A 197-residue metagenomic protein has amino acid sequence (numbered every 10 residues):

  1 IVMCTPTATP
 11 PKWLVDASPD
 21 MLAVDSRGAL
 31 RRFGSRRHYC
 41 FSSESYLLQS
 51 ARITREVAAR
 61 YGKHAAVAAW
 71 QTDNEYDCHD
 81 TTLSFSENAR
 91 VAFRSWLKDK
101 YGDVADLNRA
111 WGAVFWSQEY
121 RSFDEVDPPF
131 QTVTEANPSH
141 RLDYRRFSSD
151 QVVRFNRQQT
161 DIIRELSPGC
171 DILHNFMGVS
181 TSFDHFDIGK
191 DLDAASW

Functional and structural regions predicted by a protein language model:
I1-V15, E56, R60: Hydrophobic or amphipathic alpha-helical targeting/insertion segments
A17-P19, A23-A194: Polysaccharide-binding and catalytic clefts of secreted carbohydrate-active enzymes
W197: Redox-cofactor binding/interface segments in oxidoreductases and associated redox assembly factors
